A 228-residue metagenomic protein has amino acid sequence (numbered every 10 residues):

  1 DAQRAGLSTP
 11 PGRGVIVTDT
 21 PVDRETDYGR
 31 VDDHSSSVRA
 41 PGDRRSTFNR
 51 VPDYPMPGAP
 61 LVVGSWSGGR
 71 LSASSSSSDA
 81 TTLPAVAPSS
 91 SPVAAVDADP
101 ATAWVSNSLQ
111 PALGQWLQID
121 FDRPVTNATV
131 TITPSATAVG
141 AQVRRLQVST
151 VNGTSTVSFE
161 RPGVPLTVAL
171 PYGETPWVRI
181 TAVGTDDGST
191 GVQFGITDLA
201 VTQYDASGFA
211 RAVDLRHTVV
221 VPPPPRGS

Functional and structural regions predicted by a protein language model:
A2-P124, A136-G140, D205, A212-S228: Disordered, acidic Ser/Thr/Pro-rich linker "stalks" and the adjacent N-terminal cap of the next globular domain
L117-N127, A169-E174: Extracellular and analogous surface-interaction loops
T129, W177-R179: Short, conserved beta-strand segments of beta-strand-rich sandwich/propeller modules, principally
V130, L199-V201: Extracellular beta-strand elements of beta-rich domains used for carbohydrate recognition/degradation or cell-matrix
V139-G153: Short, surface-exposed beta-strand/strand-loop-strand elements in extracellular ectodomains
G140, G188-G191: Extracytoplasmic/secreted cell-surface and envelope-processing proteins
G153-Y172: Extracellular carbohydrate recognition and processing domains and analogous Trp-centered ligand-binding platforms
T181-S189: Short beta-strand-plus-loop segments that form exposed binding edges in beta-rich domains
